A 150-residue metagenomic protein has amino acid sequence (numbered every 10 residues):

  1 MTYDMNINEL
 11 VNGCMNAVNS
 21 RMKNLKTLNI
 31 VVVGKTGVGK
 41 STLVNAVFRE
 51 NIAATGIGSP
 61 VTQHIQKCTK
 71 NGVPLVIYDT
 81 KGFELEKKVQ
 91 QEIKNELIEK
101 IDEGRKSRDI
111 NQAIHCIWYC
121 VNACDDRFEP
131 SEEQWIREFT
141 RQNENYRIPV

Functional and structural regions predicted by a protein language model:
M1-K87: Conserved G1/Walker A P-loop phosphate-binding module
S59, Q91, P130: Conserved phosphate-coordination/catalytic loops
E84-K88, D126-E129: A generic structural signal for short coil/turn motifs at secondary-structure boundaries
K87-N95: Acidic/histidine-rich helix-loop elements that form or flank divalent-metal/phosphate-binding sites at the catalytic
N95-V150: Conserved C-terminal guanine-recognition region of P-loop GTPase G domains, centered on the G4
